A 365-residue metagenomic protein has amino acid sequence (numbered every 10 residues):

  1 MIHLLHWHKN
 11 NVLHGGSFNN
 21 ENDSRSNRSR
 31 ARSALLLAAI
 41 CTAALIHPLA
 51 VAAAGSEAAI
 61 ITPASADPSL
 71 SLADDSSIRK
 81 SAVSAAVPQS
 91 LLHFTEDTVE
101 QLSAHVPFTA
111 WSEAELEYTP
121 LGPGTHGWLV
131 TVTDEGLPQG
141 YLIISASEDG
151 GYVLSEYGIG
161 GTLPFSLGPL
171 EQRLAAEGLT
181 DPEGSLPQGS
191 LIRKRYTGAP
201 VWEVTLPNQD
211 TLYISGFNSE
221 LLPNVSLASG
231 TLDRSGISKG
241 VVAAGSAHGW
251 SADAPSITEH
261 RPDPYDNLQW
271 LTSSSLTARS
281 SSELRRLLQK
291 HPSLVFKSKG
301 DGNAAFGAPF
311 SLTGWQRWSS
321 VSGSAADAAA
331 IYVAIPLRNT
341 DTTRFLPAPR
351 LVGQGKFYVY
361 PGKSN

Functional and structural regions predicted by a protein language model:
M1-R28: N-terminal secretory signal peptides that target proteins for export/translocation
L4, A34-L36: ATP-dependent carboxylate-amine ligase
L37-I46: Bacterial N-terminal signal peptides
H47-A59: Sec-dependent signal peptide cleavage junction
S65-L121, I159-Q188, G240-F306: Short, non-transmembrane alpha-helical segments in secretory-pathway proteins
H105-E148, S190-S215: Exposed beta-strand-loop-beta-strand "reactive/processing" segments of non-cytosolic proteins
L142-T180, I214-E259, L337-N365: A short, surface-exposed interaction/processing loop segment used at functional sites
T277-N365: Hydrophilic extracytoplasmic domains
